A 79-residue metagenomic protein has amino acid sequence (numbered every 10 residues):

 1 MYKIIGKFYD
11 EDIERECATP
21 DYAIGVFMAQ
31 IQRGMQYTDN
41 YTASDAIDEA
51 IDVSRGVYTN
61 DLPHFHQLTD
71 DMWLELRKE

Functional and structural regions predicted by a protein language model:
M1-D12, V26-Q30: Short aromatic-glycine-(Arg/Gly/Cys) micro-motifs in beta-strand/loop hairpins
Y2-I4, R15-C17, A23, L74-L76: Hydrophobic beta-strand residues in large extracellular and virion-surface proteins
F8-E14, P63, D71: Intrinsic-disorder/low-complexity loop/linker signature
Y9-Y22, Q36: A short, exposed loop/beta-hairpin motif centered on an aromatic-Gly-Thr core
A23-G25, A46: Small-residue helix-packing motif on alpha-helices
Q32-E79: Short, mixed-charge low-complexity intrinsically disordered segments
